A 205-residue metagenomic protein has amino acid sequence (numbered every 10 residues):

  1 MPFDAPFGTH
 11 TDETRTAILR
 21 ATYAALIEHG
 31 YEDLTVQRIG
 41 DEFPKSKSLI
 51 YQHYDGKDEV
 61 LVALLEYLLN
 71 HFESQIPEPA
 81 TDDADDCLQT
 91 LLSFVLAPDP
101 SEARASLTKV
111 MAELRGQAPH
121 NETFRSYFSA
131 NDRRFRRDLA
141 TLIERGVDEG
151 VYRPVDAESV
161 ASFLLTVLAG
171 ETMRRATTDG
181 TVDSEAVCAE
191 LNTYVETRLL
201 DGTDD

Functional and structural regions predicted by a protein language model:
P2, P6, E13-A17, A21-L64: Helix-turn-helix
P2-D4, S93, P98, R133-E144 (+1 more regions): C-terminal peripheral helix-coil segments that are non-catalytic and often amphipathic
T14, K57, L64, L68 (+6 more regions): Hydrophobic/aromatic residues within well-ordered alpha-helical segments
A17, A21-H29, H71-P79, V110-L114 (+1 more regions): Solvent-exposed, amphipathic alpha-helical segments
Y54, E113-H120: Short helix-capping/turn signature of helix-turn-helix
A63, S74-V110, V160-L164, C188: Hydrophobic alpha-helical connector segments
A103-S106, E122-E149, A189: Amphipathic alpha-helical packing segments from all-alpha helical-bundle domains
K109-V110, P154-R174, E190-Y194: Hydrophobic alpha-helical segments that form the core of small-molecule binding pockets and/or dimer interfaces
